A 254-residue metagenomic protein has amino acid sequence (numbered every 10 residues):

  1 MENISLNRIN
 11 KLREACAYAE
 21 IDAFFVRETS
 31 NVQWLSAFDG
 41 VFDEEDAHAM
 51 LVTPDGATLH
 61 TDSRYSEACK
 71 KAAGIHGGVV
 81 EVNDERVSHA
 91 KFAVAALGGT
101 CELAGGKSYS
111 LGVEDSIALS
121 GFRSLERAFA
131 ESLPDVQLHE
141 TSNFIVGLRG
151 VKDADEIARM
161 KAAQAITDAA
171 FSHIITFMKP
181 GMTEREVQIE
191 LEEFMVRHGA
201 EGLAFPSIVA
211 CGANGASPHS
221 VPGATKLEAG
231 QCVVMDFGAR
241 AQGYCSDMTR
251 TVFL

Functional and structural regions predicted by a protein language model:
M1-A95, A165: N-terminal accessory/capping or targeting/presequence segment of soluble
N3-I4, E85-L203, N214: Flexible, acidic/His-enriched mid-domain "rim/lid" segments that flank
A19, G106, A169, E228 (+1 more regions): Structured loop/turn residues at beta-strand edges in well-structured enzyme cores
D22, Y109, Q231: Conserved acidic residues
T29, S116, G238: Flexible loop residues that form catalytic and substrate-binding hotspots at small-molecule/glycan-binding clefts
V32-E44, S142-V151, M182-L254: Short catalytic-site patches enriched in acidic/histidine residues that coordinate or position cofactors/metals
A37-D39, K71-A72, R123-R127, S172 (+1 more regions): Short amphipathic alpha-helical segments
L51-T53, E126, A210, F253: Short, well-ordered beta-strand micro-motif
